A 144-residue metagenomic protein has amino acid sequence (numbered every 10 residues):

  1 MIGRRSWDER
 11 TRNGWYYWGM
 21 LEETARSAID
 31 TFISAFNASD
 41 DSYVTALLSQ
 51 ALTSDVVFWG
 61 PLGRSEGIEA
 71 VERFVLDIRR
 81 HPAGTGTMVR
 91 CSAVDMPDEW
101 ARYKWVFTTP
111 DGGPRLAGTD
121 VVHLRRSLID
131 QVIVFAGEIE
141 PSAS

Functional and structural regions predicted by a protein language model:
M1-I2: Short hydrophobic transmembrane-like helices used for membrane targeting/insertion
R5-S54: Short, low-complexity N-terminal intrinsically disordered segments enriched in polar/charged residues
S6, Y17, G63-E66, A70 (+2 more regions): Polar low-complexity intrinsically disordered regions enriched in Ser/Thr and small residues
G14-M20, L76-S144: A beta-strand edge to alpha-helix "cap/lid" segment located at domain peripheries
G19, A35, F58-P61, T109: A general structural-boundary detector
A28-F32, F74, Y103: C-terminal ligand-sensing/allosteric alpha-helical core of TetR-family HTH transcriptional regulators
T45-P97: A solvent-exposed, acidic/Ser-Thr-rich amphipathic alpha-helical stretch
